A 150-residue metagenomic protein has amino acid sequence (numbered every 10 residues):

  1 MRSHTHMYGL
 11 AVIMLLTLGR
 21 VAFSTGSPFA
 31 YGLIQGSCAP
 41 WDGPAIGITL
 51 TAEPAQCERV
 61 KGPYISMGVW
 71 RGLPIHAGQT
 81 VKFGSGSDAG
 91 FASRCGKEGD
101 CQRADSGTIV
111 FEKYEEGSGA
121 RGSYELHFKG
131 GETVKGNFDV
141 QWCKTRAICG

Functional and structural regions predicted by a protein language model:
M1-L10: Bacterial N-terminal signal peptides that target proteins for export
G9-T17: Bacterial N-terminal signal peptides
L18-F23: N-terminal Sec signal peptide cleavage junction
S24-G26, A30: Boundary at the C-terminal end of the N-terminal hydrophobic targeting segment
T25, V69, L126-G150: Edge beta-strand at a domain terminus
P40-G117: Surface-exposed helix/loop patches within compact recognition domains
G117-L126: A short hydrophobic beta-strand element
